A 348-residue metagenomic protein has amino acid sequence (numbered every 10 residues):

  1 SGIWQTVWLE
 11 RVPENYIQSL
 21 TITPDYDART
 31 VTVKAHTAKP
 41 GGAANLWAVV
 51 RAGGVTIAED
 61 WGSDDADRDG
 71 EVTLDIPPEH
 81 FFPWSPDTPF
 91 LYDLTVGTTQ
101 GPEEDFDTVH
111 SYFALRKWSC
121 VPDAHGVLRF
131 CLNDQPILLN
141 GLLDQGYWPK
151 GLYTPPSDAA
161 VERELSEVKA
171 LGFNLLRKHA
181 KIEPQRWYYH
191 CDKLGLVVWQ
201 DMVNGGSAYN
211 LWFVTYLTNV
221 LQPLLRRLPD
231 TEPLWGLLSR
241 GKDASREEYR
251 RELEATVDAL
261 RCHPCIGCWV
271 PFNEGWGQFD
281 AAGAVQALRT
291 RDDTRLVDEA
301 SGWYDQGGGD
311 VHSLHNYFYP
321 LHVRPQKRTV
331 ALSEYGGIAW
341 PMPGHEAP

Functional and structural regions predicted by a protein language model:
S1-H190, L194-V198, G267-C268, A284-T290 (+2 more regions): Secreted/periplasmic carbohydrate-active enzymes, especially glycoside hydrolases
S166, L175-P348: Substrate-binding/catalytic cleft of secreted carbohydrate-active enzymes, primarily glycoside hydrolases
